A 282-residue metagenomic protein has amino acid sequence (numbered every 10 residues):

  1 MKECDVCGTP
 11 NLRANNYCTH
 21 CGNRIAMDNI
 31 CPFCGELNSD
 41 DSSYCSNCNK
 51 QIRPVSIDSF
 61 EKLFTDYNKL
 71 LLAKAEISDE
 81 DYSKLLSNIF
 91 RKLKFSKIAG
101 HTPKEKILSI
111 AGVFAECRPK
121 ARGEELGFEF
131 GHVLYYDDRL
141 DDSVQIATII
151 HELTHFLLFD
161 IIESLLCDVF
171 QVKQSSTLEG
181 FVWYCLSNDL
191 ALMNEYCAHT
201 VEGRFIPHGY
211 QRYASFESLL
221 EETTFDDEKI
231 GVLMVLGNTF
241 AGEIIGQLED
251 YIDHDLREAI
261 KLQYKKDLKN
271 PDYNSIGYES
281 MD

Functional and structural regions predicted by a protein language model:
M1-V55: Cys/His-rich metal-coordination motifs, chiefly Zn-binding "fingers/knuckles"
P54, F159, P207-H208: Alpha-solenoid helical repeat scaffolds
F64-T102: Zn2+-dependent metallopeptidase catalytic core
I107-I149, L153-D160: Active-site scaffold of zinc-dependent metalloenzymes
S143, L158-M193: Post-HEXXH active-site segment of zinc metalloproteases
M193, V201-D226: Short helix/loop segments within enzyme catalytic domains that coordinate or immediately flank catalytic cofactors
A198: Mixed-charge (Asp/Glu-Lys/Arg
S215-D282: Pan-zinc metallopeptidase signature
